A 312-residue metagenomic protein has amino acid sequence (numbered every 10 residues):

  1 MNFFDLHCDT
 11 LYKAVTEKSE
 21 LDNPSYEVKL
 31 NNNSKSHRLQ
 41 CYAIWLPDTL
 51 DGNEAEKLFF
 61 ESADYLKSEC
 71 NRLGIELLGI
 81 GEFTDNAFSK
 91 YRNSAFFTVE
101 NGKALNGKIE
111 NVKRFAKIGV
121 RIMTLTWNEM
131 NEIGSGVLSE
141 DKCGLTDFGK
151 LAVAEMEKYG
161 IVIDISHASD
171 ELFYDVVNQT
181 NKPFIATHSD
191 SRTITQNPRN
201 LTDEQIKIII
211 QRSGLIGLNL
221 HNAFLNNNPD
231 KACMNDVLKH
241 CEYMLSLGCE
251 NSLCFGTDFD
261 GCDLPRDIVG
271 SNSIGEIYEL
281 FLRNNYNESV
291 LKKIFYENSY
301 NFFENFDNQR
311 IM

Functional and structural regions predicted by a protein language model:
M1-L218, A223-L225, L238, E242-L245 (+4 more regions): Extended, charged catalytic domains and RNA/DNA-binding interfaces, predominantly in divalent-metal-using enzymes
W45-P47, G261, Y296-N301: A short, acidic, flexible beta-alpha connecting loop/helix-capping segment that sits on the rim of active
N53-E54, P229-D230, R266-I268: Second-shell loop/turn segments in exported
E157, V269-M312: Mid-to-C-terminal alpha-helical segments outside catalytic/metal-binding sites
I185, C254, K292-Y296: Beta-strand segments within the central parallel beta-sheet cores of soluble alpha/beta enzyme folds
L220, G248-S271: Short acidic/histidine-rich active-site segments
